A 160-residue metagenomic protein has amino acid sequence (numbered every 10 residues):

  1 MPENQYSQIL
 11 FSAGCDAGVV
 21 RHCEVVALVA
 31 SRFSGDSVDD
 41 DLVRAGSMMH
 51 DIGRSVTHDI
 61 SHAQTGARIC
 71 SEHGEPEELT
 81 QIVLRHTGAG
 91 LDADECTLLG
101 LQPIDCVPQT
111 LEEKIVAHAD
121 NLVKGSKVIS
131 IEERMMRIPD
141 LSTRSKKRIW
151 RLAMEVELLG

Functional and structural regions predicted by a protein language model:
M1-E3, E24-D36, I129, E133: Active-site hotspot residues in diverse enzymes, especially metal/ion-binding acidic/histidine motifs
P2-H22, A27, M49-R54: Active-site flanking loop/helix segments enriched in acidic
E3-N4, Q109, I129, T143-K146 (+1 more regions): Low-complexity, intrinsically disordered regions enriched in charged/polar residues
F11-A13, S34-I138: Divalent metal-dependent catalytic cores for phosphoryl transfer on phosphate-bearing substrates
V20, E24-A27, D40, R44 (+3 more regions): Short, well-structured alpha-helical segments
E24, S71, M154-E157: Generic structural signal for well-ordered, non-transmembrane alpha-helical segments in soluble/cytosolic regions
D140-G160: Charged phosphate-binding loop/patch that engages nucleotide di/tri-phosphates or the phosphate backbone of nucleic
